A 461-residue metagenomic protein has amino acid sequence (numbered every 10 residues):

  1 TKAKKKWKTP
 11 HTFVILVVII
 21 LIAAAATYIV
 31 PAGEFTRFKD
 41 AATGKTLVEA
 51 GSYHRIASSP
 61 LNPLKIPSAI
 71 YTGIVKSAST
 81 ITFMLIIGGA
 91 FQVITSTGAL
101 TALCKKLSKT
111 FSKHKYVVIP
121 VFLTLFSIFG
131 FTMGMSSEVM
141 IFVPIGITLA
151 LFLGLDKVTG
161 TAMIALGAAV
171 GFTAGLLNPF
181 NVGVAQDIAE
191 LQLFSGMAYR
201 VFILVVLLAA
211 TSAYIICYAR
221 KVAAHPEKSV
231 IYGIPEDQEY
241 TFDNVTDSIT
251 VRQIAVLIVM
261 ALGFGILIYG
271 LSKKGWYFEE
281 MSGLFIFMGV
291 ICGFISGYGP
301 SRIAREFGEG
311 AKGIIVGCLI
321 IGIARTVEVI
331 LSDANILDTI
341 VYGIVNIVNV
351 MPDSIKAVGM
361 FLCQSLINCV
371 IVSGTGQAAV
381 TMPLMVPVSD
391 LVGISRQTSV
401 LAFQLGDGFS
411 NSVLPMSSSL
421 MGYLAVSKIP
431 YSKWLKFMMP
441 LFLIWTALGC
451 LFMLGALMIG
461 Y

Functional and structural regions predicted by a protein language model:
T1-F13, F38-K45, M197-E306, P430 (+1 more regions): Long, contiguous bundles of hydrophobic transmembrane helices that form the permeation core of multi-pass
K5-I20, L151-M163, Q253-V256, G308-G317 (+1 more regions): Alpha-helical transmembrane segments and their helix-start/interface "positive-inside/aromatic belt" motifs in integral
T12-L21, T46-T101, W276-T339: Core transmembrane alpha-helical segments of multi-pass membrane transporters/permeases
F13-I29, M84-Q92, L125-F129, G171 (+6 more regions): Hydrophobic core segments of alpha-helical transmembrane domains in multi-pass membrane transport and ion-translocation
A24-E34, Q192-Y240, D407-Y461: Juxtamembrane and boundary regions of transmembrane helices in multi-pass small-molecule transporters and channels
V75-I81, S108-V121, L153-T159, I254 (+4 more regions): Membrane-interfacial loop-to-helix junctions in multi-pass transporters
L85, H114-I145, I321-T326, L331 (+3 more regions): Hydrophobic alpha-helical transmembrane segments of multi-pass integral membrane proteins, predominantly secondary
G89-A90, S127-V143, L151-R200, T211-I216 (+4 more regions): Alpha-helical transmembrane segments and, especially, the helix-loop junctions at the ends of these helices
